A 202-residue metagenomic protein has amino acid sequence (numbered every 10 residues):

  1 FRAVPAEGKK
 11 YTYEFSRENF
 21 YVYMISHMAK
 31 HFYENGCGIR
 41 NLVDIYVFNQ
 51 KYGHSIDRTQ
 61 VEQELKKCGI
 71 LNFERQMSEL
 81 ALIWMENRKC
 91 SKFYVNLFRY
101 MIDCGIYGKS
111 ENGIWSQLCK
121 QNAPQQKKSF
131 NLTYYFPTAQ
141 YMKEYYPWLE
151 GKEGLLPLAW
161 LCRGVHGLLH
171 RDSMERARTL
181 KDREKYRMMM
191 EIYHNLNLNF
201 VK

Functional and structural regions predicted by a protein language model:
F1-K202: Conserved NTP-donor binding/palm subdomain of two-metal-ion nucleotidyltransferases/polymerases, i.e., the charged
